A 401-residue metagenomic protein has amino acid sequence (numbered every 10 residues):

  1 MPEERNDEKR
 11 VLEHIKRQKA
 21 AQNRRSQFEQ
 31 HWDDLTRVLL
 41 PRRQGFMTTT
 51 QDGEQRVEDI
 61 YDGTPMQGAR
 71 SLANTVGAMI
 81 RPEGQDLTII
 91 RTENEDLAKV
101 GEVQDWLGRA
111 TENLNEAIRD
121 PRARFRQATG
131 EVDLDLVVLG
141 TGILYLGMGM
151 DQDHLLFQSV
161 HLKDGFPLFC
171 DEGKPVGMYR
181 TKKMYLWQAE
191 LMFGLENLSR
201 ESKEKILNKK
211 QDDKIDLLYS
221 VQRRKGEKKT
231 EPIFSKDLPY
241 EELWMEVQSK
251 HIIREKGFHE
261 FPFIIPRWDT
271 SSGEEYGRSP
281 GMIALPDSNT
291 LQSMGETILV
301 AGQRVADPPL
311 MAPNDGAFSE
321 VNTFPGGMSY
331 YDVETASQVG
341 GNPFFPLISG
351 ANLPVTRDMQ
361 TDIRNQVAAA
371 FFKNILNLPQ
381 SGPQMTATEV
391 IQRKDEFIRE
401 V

Functional and structural regions predicted by a protein language model:
M1-D213: Extended, helix-rich architectural segments
D7, V11-N23, G147-P325: Structured, contiguous alpha/beta core segments that scaffold functional sites
L35-G63, E204-L238, S329-S349: An N-terminal domain-start capping segment
P65-T88, E93-A110, L114, R254 (+2 more regions): Long amphipathic alpha-helical segments
L97-D105, R119-Q127, E131, D135 (+6 more regions): Generic amphipathic alpha-helical segments used as scaffolds and interaction surfaces in large, multi-domain proteins
E116-Q127, V138-G142, E296-M311, A369-Q380 (+1 more regions): Intrinsically disordered or highly flexible coil/loop and linker segments, enriched in small and charged/polar residues
